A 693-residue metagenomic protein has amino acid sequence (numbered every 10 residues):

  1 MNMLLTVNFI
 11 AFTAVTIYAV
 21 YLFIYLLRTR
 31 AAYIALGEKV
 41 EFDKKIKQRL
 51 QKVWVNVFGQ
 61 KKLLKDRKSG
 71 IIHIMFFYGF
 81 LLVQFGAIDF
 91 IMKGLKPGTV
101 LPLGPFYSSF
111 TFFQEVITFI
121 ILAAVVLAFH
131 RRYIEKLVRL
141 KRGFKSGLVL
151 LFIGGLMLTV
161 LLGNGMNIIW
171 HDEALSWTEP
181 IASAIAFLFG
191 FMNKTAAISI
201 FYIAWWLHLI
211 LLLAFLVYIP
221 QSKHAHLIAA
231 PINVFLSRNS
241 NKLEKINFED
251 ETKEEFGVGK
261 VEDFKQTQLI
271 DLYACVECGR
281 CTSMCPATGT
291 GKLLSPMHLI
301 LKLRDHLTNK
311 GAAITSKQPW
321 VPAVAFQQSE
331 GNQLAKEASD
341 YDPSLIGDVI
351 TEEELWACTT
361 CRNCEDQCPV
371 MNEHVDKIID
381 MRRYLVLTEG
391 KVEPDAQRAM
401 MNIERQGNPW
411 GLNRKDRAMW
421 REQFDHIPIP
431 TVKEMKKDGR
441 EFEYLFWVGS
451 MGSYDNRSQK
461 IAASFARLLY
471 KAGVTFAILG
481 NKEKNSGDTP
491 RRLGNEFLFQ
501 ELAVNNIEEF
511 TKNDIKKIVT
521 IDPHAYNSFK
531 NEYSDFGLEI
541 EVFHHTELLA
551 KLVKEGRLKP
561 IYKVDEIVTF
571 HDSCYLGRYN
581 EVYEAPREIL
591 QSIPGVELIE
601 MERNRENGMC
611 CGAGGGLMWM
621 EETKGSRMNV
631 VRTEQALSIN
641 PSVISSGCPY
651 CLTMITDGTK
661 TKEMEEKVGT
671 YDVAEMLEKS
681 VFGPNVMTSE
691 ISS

Functional and structural regions predicted by a protein language model:
N2-L127, D263-L272, L294, H298 (+4 more regions): Iron-sulfur-cluster electron-transfer modules
A14-Y21, L122, G154-L158, S199-F235: Alpha-helical membrane-embedded segments
L22-V40, K93-K96, L127-G147, L162-W177 (+4 more regions): Juxtamembrane/interface segments at transmembrane-helix termini
F42-D43, K65-G70, L103-F113, I134-G155 (+1 more regions): Membrane-interface segments at loop-to-transmembrane junctions
I74-F85, V149-H171: Hydrophobic alpha-helical membrane-insertion segments
G94-S109, M166-I200: Membrane-interfacial helical/loop segments at transmembrane boundaries in membrane proteins
K242-M297: Non-transmembrane accessory domains of multi-pass membrane transporters/channels
V448-H544, Y575-S592, E597-S693: Cofactor-cradling patches in redox/metallo enzymes
